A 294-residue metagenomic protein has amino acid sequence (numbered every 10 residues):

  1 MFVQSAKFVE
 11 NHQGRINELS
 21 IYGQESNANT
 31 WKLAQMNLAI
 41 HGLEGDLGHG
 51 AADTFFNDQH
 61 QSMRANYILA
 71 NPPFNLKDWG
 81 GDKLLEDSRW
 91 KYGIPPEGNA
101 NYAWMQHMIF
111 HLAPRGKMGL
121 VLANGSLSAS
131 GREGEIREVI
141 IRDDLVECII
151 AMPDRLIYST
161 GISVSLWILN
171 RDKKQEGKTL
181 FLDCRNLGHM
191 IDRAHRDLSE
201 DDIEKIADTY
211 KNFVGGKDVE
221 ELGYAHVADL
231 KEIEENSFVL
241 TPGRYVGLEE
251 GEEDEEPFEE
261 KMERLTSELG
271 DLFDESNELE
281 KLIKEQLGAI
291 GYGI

Functional and structural regions predicted by a protein language model:
M1-A70, N75-W79, L84-K91, A123-N124 (+1 more regions): Conserved S-adenosyl-L-methionine
T30, Q61, A100-W104, R132-I136 (+3 more regions): Helical mechanochemical/support elements of P-loop NTPase systems and associated helical scaffolds
W31, P96-L169: Conserved Class I SAM-dependent methyltransferase catalytic core
R64-A65, N99-N101, R115-K117, V121 (+6 more regions): Active-site lining segments that contact anionic ligands and/or coordinate catalytic metals
W79-N99, N124-R132, P153-Y158, R193-L198 (+1 more regions): Short, contiguous acidic/charged loop-to-helix segments that flank catalytic cores in large enzymes
I157-F238: Flexible, glycine-/basic-rich loop-and-beta segments that form/coincide with the SAM-dependent methyltransferase
E221-I294: Non-catalytic DNA-recognition/assembly elements of restriction-modification systems
